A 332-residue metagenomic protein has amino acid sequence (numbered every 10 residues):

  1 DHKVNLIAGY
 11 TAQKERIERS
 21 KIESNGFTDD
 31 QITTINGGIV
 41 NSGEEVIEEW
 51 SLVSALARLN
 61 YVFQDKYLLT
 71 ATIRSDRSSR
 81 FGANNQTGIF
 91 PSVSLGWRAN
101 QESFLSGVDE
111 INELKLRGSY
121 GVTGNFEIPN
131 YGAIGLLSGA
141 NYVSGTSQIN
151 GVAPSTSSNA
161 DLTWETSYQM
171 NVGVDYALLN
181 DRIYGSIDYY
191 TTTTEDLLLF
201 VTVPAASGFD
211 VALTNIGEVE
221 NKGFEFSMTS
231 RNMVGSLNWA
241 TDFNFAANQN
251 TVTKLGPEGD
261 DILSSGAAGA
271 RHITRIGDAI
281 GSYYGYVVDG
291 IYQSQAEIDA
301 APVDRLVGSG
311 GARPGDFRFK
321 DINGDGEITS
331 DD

Functional and structural regions predicted by a protein language model:
D1-I276: Extracellular/periplasmic, surface-exposed regions of secreted and cell-surface proteins
T214, M233-D332: Conserved small-residue
